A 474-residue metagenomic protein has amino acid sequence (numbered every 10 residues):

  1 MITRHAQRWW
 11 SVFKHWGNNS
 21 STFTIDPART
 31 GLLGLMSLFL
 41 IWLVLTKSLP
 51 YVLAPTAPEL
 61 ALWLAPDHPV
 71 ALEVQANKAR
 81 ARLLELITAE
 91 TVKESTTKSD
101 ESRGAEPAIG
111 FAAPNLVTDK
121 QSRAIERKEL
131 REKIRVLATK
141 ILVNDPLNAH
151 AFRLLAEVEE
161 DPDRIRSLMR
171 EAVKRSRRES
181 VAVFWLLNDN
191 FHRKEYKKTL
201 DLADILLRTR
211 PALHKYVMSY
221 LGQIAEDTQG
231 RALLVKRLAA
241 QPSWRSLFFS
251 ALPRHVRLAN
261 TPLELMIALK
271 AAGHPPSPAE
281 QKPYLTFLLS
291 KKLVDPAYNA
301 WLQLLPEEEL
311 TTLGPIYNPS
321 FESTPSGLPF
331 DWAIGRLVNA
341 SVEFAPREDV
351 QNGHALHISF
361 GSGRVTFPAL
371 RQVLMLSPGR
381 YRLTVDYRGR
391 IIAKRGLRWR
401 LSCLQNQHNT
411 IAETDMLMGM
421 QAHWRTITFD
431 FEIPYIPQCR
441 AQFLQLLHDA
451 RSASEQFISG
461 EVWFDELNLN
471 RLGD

Functional and structural regions predicted by a protein language model:
S11-N18, F23-L62, P66, E73 (+4 more regions): Extracellular and organelle-lumenal recognition/adhesion modules and their flexible linkers in secreted
P58-L62, V92-D100, K128-K140, R164-V173 (+4 more regions): Alpha-helical repeat scaffolds
L60-V92: Short extracytoplasmic
L64-H68, D145, S176-E179, R210-P211 (+1 more regions): A structural motif in tetratricopeptide-repeat
E73-V74, H150-L154, S180-N188, D201 (+3 more regions): Alpha-solenoid helical repeat scaffolds
K78, A124, V158, N188-D189 (+3 more regions): Residue-level signature for tetratricopeptide repeat
R82, K128, E159-P162, R193 (+2 more regions): Structural motif corresponding to the intra-repeat A-B loop/turn of tetratricopeptide repeats
D119-R127, A138-L142, A149-E160, S219-A225: Alpha-helical adaptor scaffolds
